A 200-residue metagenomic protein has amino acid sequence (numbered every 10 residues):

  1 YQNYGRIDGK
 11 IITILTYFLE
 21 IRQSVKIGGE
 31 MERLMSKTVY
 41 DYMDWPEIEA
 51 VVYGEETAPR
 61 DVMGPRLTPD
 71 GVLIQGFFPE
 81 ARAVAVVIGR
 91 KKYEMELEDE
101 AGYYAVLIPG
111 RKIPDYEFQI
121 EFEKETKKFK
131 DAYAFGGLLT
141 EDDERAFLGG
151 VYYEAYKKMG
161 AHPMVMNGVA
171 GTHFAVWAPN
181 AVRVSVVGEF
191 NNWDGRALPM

Functional and structural regions predicted by a protein language model:
Q2-Y4, L15-L19: Short hydrophobic targeting helices and cationic amphipathic motifs that mediate membrane/organellar targeting
K10-I14: Intrinsically disordered, low-complexity segments enriched in serine/threonine/proline/glycine and often basic
E32-E80, K130-V182: Non-catalytic, glycine-rich low-complexity segments
E55, P65, L73-P114, Q119-A134 (+2 more regions): Aromatic-rich carbohydrate-binding modules that target alpha-glucans
